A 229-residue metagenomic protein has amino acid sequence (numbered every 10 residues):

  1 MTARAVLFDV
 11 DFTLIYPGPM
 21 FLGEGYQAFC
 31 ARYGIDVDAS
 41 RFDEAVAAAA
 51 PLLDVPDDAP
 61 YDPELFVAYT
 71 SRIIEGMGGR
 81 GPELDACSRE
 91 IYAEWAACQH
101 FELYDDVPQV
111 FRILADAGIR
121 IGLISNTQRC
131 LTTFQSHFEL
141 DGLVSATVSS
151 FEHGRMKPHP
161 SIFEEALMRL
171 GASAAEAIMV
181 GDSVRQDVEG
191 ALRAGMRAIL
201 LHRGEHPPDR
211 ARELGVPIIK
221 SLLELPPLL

Functional and structural regions predicted by a protein language model:
M1-V6, Y16-P17, A31, V37-S40 (+4 more regions): Asp-based, Mg2+/Mn2+-dependent phosphohydrolase catalytic module
T2-Q109, D116-A117: N-terminal helical cap/lid subdomain that shapes the substrate entry/recognition surface in HAD-like hydrolases
